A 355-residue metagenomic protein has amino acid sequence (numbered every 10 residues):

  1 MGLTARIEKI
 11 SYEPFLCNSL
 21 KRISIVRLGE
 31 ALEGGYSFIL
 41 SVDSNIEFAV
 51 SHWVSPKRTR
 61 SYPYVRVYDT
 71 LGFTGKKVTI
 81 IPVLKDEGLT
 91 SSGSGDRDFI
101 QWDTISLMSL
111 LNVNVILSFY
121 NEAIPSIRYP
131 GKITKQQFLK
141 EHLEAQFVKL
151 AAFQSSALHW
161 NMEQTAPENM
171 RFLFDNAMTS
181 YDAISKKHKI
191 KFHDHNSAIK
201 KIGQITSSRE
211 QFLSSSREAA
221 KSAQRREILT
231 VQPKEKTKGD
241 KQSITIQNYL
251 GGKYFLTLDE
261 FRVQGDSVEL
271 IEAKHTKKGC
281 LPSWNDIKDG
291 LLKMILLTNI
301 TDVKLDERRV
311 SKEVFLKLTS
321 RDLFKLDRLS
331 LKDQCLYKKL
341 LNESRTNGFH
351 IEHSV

Functional and structural regions predicted by a protein language model:
M1-L111: Long, contiguous, compositionally biased segments that the model treats as domain-scale units
P56-Y64, L71-G72, T230-D266: Active-site metal-binding core of divalent-cation-utilizing nuclease and nuclease-like domains
K85-N196: Residue(s) in the substrate-gating loop at a strand-loop-helix junction that position the organic substrate next
F147-G252: Basic, amphipathic N-terminal segments that precede the first structured/catalytic domain
L258-R262, S267-C280: Conserved catalytic cores of phosphodiester-cleaving nucleases, focusing on short active-site segments
C280-D286, N299-S330: Nucleic-acid nuclease catalytic cores
D286-I295: Gly/Ser/Thr-rich active-site loops/lids in small-molecule metabolic enzymes that frequently grip phosphoryl groups
L329-V355: Polybasic (Lys/Arg-rich)
